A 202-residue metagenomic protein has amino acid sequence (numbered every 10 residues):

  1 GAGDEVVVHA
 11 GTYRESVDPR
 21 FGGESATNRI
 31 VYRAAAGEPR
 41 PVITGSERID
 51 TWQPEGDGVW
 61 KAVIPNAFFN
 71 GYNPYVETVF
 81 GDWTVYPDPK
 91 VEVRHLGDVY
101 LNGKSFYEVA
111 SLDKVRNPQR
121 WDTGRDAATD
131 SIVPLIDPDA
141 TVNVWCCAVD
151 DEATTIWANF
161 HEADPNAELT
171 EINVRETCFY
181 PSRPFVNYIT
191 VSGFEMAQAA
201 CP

Functional and structural regions predicted by a protein language model:
G1-P202: Extracellular polysaccharide-degrading/modifying enzymes targeting complex plant/algal/animal polysaccharides
